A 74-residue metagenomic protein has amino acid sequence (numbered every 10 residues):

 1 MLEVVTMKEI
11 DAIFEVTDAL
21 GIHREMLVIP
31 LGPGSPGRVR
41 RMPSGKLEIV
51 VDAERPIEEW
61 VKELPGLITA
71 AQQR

Functional and structural regions predicted by a protein language model:
M1-L2, P43-K46, E63: Short, structured interface segments that constitute the first stable element of a domain
M1-L27: A metal-dependent hydrolase signature that marks the N-terminal structural subdomain at the beginning of catalytic folds
E3-V4, A71-R74: Short, charged, intrinsically disordered terminal tails
L27-V28, E48-V50: Ordered hydrophobic segments in well-structured contexts
P30-G45, E58: Catalytic zinc-binding patch centered on the HExxH motif and its immediate surroundings that defines zinc-dependent
I49-L64: Short pre-active-site segment immediately N-terminal to the catalytic Zn-binding motif
K62-Q72: Active-site recognition of the HExxH zinc-binding catalytic motif
